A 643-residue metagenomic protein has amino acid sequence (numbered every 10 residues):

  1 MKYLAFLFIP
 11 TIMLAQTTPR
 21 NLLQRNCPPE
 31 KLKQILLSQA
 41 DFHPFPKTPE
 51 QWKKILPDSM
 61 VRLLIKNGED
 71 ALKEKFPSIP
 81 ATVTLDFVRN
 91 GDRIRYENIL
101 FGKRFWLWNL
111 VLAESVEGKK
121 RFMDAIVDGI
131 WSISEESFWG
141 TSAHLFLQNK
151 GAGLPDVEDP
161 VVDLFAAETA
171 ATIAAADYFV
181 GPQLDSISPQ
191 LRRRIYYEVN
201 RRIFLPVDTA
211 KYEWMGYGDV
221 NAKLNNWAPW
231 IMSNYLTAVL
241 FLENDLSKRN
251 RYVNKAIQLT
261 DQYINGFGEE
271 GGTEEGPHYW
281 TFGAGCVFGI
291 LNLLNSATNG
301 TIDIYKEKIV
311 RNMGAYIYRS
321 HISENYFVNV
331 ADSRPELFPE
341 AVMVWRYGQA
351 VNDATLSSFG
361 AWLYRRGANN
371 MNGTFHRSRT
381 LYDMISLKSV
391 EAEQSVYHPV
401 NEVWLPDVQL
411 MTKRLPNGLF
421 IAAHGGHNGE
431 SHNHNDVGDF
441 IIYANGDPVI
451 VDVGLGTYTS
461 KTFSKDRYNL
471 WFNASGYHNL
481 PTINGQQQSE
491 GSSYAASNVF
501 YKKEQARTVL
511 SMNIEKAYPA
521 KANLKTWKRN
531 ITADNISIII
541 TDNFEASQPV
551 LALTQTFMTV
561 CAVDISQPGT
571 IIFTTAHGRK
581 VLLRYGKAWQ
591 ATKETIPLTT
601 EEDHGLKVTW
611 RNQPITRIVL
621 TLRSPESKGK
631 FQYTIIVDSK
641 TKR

Functional and structural regions predicted by a protein language model:
M1-P19: Bacterial Sec-dependent N-terminal signal peptides
Q16, L145-F146, Y364-G367, K461-R643: CBM-like, beta-strand-rich accessory domains located in the C-terminal region of large, secreted polysaccharide-active
Q16-L63, L112-S115: Extreme N-terminal leader/anchor segments
G68-P80, I126-H144, Q190-M215, R251-G271 (+1 more regions): Long, well-ordered core segments of solenoidal/helical folds
G91-K103, S115, K150-A166, T209-P229 (+5 more regions): Solvent-exposed loop and edge beta-strand segments that line ligand/cofactor-binding and catalytic clefts
E114-V127, A176-N200, V239-I257, L294-V310 (+3 more regions): Structural helix-adjacent loops and short alpha-helical linkers that scaffold large soluble proteins
A152-H278, G289, D383-Q394: Active-site lining segments of carbohydrate-active enzymes
A284, F288-I450, K502-K503, P625: Carbohydrate-active enzyme catalytic cores, enriched for enzymes that act on polyanionic acidic polysaccharides
